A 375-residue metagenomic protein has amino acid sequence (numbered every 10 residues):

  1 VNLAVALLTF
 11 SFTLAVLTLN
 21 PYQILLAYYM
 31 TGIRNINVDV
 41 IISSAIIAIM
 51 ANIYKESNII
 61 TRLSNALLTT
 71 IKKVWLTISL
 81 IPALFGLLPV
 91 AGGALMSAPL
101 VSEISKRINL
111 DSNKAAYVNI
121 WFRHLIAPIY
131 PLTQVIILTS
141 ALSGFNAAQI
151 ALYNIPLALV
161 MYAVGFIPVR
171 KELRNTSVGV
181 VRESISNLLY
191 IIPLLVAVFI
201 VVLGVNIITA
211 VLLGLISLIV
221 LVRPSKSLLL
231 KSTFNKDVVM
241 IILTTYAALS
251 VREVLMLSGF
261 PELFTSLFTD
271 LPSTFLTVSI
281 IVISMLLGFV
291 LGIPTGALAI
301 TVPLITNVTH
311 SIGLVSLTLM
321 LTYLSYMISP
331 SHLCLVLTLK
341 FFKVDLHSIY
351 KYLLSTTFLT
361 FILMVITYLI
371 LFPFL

Functional and structural regions predicted by a protein language model:
V1-I42, G165-L263, Y368-L375: Hydrophobic transmembrane alpha-helices of multi-pass small-molecule transporters
V5-L8, I41-I42, L76-L80, A151-L152 (+8 more regions): Hydrophobic alpha-helical transmembrane segments
F10-L14, P82, F122-R123, P156-M161 (+6 more regions): Transmembrane alpha-helical core residues of multi-pass small-molecule transporters, especially secondary transporters
Q23-K106, L230-V308: Membrane-embedded alpha-helical segments and adjacent helix-loop junctions characteristic of multi-pass solute
I36-S44, N146-Y162, I207-V211, L276-S279 (+1 more regions): Alpha-helical transmembrane segments
K73-Y153, I293-M320: Hydrophobic transmembrane alpha-helices that form the pore/transport pathway of multi-pass ion and small-solute
I108-L189, L314, L324, C334-L371: Membrane-core helix-loop-helix motifs of multi-pass transport proteins
L291, L321-I328: Transmembrane helix-bundle signature of multi-pass secondary active exporters and lipid flippases
